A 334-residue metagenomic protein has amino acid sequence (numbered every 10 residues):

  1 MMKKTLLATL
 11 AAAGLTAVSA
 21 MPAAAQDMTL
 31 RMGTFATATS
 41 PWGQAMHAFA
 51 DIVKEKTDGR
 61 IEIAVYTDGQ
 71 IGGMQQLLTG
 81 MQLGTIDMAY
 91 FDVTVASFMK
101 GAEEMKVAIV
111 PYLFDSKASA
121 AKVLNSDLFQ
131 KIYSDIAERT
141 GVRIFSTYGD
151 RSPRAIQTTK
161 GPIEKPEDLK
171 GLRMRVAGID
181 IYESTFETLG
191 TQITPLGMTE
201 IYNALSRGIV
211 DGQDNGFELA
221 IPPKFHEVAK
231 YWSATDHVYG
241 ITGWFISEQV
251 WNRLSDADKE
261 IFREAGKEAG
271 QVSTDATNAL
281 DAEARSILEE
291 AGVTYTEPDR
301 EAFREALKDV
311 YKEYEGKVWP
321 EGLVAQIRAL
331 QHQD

Functional and structural regions predicted by a protein language model:
M1-L10: Bacterial N-terminal signal peptides that target proteins for export
T9-V18: Bacterial N-terminal signal peptides
L10-A11, Q26-K122, L128-K131, A137-D334: N-terminal secretory/targeting leader peptides
V18-A25: Sec/Tat signal peptide C-region and signal peptidase I cleavage site
